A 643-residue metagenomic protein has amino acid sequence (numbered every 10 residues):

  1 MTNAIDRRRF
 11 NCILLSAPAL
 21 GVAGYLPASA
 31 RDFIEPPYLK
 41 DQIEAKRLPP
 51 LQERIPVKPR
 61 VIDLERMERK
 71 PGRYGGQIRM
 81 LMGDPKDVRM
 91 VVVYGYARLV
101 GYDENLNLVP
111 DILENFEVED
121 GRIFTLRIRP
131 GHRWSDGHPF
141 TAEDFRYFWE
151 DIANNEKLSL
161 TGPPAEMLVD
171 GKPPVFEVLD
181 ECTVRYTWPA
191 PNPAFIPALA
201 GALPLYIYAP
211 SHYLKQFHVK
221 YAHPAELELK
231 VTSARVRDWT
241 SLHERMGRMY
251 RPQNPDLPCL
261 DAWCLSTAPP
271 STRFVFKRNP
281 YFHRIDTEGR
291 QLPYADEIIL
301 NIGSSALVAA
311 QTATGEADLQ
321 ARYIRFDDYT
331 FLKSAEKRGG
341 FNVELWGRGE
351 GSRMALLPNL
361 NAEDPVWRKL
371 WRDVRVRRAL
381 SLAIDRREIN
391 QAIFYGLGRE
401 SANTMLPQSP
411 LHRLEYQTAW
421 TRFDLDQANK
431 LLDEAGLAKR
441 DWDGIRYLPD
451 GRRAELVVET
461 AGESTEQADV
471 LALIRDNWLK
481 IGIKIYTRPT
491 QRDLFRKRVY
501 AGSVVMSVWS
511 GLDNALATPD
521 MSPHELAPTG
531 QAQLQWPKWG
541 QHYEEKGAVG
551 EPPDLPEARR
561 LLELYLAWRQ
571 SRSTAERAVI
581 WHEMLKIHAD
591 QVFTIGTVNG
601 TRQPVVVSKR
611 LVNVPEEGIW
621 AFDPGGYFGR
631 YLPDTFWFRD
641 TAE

Functional and structural regions predicted by a protein language model:
T2-P18: N-terminal secretory signal peptides and thylakoid transit peptides that target proteins across membranes
E35, D41-A45, P49-D120: N-terminal lobe/hinge region of extracytoplasmic solute-binding protein
R60, S211, L257, W263-F274 (+7 more regions): Detector for C-terminal structural segments
E65-V93, I112, F195-P204, W367-K369 (+1 more regions): A structural "hinge/loop" feature
E114-S159, R185, F195, Q311 (+1 more regions): Aromatic- and charge-enriched surface segment that lines or borders ligand/interaction sites
R129, Y250-N254, N279-L332, R475 (+2 more regions): Ligand-site clamp/hinge motif
I152, E156-G162, F176-E177, C264-K277 (+4 more regions): Extracellular/periplasmic solute-recognition and catalytic clefts
A165-H243: Surface-exposed binding/hinge segments that line and control ligand-binding clefts or catalytic entry sites
